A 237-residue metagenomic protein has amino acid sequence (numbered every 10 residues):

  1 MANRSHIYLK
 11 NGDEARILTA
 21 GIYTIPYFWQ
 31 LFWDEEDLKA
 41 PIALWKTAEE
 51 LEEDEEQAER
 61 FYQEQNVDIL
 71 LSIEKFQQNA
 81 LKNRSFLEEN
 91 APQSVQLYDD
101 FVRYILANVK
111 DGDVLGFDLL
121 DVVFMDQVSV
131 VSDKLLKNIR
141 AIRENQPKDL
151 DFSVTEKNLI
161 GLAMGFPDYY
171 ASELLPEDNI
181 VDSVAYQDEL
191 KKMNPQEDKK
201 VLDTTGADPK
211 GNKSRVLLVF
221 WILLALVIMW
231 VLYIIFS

Functional and structural regions predicted by a protein language model:
M1-K39: Short, extreme N-terminal segment that most often corresponds to the first beta-strand
M1-R4, K10-N11, K110-W230: Acidic, proline/glycine-rich low-complexity IDRs
A15, K39-T47, L150-L159: Low-complexity, flexible helical/coil segments
Q30, K75-Q78, D100-A107: Charged/polar, solvent-exposed surface patches and flexible loops
D34-L38, N79, N83, N90-Q93 (+4 more regions): Surface-exposed polar/charged interaction patches
K39-N90: Low-complexity, serine/threonine/proline-enriched polar segments
E88-R103, L135-I142: Well-ordered, non-membrane alpha-helical segments in soluble/globular domains
W230-S237: Juxtamembrane boundary at the C-terminal end of a transmembrane helix
